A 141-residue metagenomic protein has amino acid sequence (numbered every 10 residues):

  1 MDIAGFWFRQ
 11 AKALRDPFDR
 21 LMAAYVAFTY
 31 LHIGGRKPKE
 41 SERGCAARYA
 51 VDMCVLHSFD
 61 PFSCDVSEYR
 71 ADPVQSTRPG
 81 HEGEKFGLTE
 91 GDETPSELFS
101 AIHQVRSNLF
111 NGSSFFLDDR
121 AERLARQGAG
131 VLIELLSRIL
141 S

Functional and structural regions predicted by a protein language model:
M1-E82: Amphipathic alpha-helical interface elements
E84-S141: Charge-enriched, short contiguous segments at helix-coil
